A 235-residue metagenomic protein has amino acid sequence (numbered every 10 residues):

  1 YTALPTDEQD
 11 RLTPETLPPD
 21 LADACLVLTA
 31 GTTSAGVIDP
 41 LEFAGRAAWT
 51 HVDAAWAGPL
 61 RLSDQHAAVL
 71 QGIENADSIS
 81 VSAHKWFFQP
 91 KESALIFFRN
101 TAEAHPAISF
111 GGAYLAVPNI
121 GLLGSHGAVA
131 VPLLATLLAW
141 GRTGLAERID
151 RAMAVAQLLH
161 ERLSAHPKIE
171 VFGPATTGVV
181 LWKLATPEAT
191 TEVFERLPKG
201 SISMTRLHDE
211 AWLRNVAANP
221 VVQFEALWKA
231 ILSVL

Functional and structural regions predicted by a protein language model:
Y1-H105: Conserved PLP-enzyme active-site core in the AAT-like
L12, T16, G36-D39, F43 (+10 more regions): Generic recognition of stable, solvent-exposed alpha-helical segments in well-folded globular domains
D20, G124-G127, M204-D209: Short glycine/proline-enriched loop/turn "hinge" motifs that connect secondary-structure elements and lie
T32, K85, A139-R142, N219-Q223: A generic structural motif
L62, Q71-P167, F172-P174: Active-site C-terminal subdomain of aminotransferase-like
K168-R196: Conserved PLP-binding catalytic core of the aspartate aminotransferase-like
G173-P174, V179, K199-R214: Conserved PLP cofactor-binding pocket of PLP-dependent enzymes
L207-L235: PLP-dependent enzyme catalytic core of the Aspartate aminotransferase-like
